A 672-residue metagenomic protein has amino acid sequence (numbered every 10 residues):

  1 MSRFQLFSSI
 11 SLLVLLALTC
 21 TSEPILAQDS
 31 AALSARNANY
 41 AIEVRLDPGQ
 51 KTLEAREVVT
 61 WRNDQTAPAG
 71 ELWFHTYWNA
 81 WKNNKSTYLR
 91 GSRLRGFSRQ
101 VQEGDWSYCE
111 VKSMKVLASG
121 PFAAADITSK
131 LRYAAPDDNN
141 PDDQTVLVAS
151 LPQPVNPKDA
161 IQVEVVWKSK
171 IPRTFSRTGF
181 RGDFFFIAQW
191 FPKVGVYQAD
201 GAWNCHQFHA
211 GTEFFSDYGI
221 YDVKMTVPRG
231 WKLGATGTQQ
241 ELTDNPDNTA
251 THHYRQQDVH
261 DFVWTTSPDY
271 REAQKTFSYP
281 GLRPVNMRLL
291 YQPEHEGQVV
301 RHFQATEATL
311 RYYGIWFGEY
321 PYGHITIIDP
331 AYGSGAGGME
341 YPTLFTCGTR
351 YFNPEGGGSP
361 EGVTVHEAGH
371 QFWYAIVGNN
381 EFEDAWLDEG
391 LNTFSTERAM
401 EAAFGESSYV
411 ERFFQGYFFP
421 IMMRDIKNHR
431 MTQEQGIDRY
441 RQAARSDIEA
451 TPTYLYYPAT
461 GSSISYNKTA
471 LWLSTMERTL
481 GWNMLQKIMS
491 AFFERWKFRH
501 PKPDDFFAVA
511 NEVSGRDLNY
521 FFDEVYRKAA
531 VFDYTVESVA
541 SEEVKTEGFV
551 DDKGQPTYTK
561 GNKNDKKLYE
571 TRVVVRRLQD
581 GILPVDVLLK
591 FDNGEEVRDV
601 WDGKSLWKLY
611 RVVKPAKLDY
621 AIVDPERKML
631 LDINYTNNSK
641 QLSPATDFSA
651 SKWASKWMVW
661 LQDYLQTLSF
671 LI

Functional and structural regions predicted by a protein language model:
S8-T21: Bacterial N-terminal signal peptides
C20, I25-E54, R181, N519-Y520 (+1 more regions): N-terminal, polar/Ser/Thr-rich
N37-A38, T76, Y254, N286-Q555 (+2 more regions): Hydrophobic alpha-helical and helix-loop surface patches within well-folded domains that function as non-catalytic
G49, E494-I672: Beta/coil-rich, acidic/histidine-enriched accessory regions frequently appended to metallopeptidases
K51-D64, Y569-V573: Short beta-strand elements of extracellular/lumenal beta-sandwich folds
R62-N79, Y88-D105, H209-E213, Y218-P228 (+2 more regions): Surface-exposed beta-strand/loop patches in extracellular or lumenal glycoproteins
E71-D126, K590-V597, V613: Solvent-exposed beta-hairpin/edge-strand motifs
R95-K112, L117-P121, D137-P152, Q162-Y270 (+1 more regions): Extended, low-hydrophobicity, Ser/Thr/Pro/Gly-biased non-transmembrane segments
